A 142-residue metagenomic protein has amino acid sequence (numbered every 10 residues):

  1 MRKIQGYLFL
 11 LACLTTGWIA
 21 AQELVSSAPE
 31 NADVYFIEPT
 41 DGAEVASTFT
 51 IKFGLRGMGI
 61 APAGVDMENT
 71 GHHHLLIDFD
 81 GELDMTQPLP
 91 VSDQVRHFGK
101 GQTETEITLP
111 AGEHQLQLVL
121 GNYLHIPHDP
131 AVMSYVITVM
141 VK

Functional and structural regions predicted by a protein language model:
M1-L8: Bacterial N-terminal signal peptides that target proteins for export
T16-G17: N-terminal signal peptide c-region/cleavage motif recognized by signal peptidases
E23-A46: Short, compositionally biased P/S/T/A/G/V-rich stretches that sit at domain boundaries
F49-F53, T103, G112-L120: Short, well-structured beta-strand segments within conserved domains
G54-G64: Short amphipathic, basic-aromatic surface patches that mediate peripheral association with negatively charged
V65-H73, M133: Short coil-to-beta strand junction motifs in C2/discoidin
E82-D84, G121-D129: Short acidic/polar inter-strand loop motif in beta-rich domains
P110-L124, M133-I137: Internal, hydrophobic beta-strand segments that form the core of beta-sheet-rich folds
